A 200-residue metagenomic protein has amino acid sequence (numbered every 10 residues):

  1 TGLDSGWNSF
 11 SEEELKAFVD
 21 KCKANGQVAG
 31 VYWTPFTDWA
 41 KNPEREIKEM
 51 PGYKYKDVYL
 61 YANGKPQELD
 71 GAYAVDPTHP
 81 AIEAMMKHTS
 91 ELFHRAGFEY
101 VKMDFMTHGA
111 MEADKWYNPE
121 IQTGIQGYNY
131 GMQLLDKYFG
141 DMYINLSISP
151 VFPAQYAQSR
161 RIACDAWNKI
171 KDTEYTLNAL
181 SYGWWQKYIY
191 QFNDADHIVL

Functional and structural regions predicted by a protein language model:
T1-E91, A96-E120: Aromatic-lined carbohydrate-binding/catalytic grooves of carbohydrate-active enzymes
N42-A84, Y130-L200: Glycan-recognition surfaces
G109-M142: Short acidic, glycine/proline-enriched helix-loop-strand junctions
